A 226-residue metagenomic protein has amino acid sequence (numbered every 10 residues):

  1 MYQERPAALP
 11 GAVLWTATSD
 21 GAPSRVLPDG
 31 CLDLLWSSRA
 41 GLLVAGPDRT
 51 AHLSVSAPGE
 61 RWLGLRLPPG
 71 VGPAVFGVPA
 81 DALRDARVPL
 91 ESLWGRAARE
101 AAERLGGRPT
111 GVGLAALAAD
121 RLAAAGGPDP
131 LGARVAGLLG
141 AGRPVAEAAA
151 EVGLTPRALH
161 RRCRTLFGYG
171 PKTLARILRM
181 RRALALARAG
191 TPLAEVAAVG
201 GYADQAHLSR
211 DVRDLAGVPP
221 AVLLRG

Functional and structural regions predicted by a protein language model:
M1-P156, L166-P171, A185-R188, P192-A203 (+1 more regions): Alpha-helical bundle regulatory/interaction domains
R134-V135, A183, L208-D211: Short, hydrophobic/aromatic alpha-helical segments in well-folded domains
C163, A175, V212-R213, L224: DNA major-groove recognition helix of helix-turn-helix
G170-T173, R210: A generic helix-loop boundary/linker signal
A216: Aromatic-residue-lined binding/catalytic grooves and analogous aromatic/hydrophobic interfacial grooves in multimeric
